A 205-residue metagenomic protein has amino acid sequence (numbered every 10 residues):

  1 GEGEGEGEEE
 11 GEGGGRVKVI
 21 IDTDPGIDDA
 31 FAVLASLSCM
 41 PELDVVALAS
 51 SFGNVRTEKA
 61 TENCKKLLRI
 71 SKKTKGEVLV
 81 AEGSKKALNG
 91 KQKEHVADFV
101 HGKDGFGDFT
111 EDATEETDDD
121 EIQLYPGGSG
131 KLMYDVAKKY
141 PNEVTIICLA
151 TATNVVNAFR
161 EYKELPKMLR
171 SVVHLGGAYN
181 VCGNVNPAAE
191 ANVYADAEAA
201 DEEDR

Functional and structural regions predicted by a protein language model:
G1-R205: N-terminal acidic, glycine/proline-rich low-complexity segments
